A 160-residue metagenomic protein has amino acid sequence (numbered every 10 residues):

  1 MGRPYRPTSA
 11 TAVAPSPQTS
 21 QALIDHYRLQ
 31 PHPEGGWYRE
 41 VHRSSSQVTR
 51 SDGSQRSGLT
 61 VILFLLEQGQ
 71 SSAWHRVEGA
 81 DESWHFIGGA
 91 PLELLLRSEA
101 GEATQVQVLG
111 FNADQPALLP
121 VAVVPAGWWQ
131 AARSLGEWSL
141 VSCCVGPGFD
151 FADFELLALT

Functional and structural regions predicted by a protein language model:
G2-A122, A131-A132, G136-S139, C144-T160: Non-catalytic, conserved peripheral segments adjacent to functional cores
P125: Histidine-centered phosphotransfer motif of kinases
